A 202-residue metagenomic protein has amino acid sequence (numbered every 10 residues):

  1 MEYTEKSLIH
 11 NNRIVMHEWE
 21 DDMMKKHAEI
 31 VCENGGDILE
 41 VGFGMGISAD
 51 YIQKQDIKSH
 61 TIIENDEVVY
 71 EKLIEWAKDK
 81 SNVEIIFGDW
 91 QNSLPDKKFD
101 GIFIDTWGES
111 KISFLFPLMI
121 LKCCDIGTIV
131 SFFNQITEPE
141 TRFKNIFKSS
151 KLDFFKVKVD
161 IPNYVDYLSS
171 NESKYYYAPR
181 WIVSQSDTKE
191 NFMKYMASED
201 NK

Functional and structural regions predicted by a protein language model:
M1-H10, D22: N-terminal, positively charged/glycine-rich alpha-helical extensions of SAM-dependent methyltransferases
N11, V15, M23, I63-K72 (+4 more regions): Extracellular disulfide-rich modular ectodomains, prototypically LDL receptor class
I14-H17, D21, F87, F103 (+1 more regions): Flexible, surface-exposed loop/gating regions in the mature catalytic domains of secreted/periplasmic hydrolases
E18-Q91: SAM cofactor-binding core of SAM-dependent methyltransferases, primarily the Rossmann-like beta-alpha-beta module
G35, D56-I57, F99-D100, I120 (+2 more regions): Short, well-ordered alpha-helix to beta-strand connector turns
L39-G42, T61, E84, F103-D105 (+2 more regions): Beta-strand cores of modular interaction/reader domains in eukaryotic scaffold and signaling proteins, especially PDZ
V69, S110-K202: C-terminal substrate-binding/active-site "lid" region of AdoMet-derived donor-dependent transferases
Q91-T106: A short acidic, Gly/Pro-enriched loop at the edge of an enzyme's catalytic core that lines a small-molecule cofactor
